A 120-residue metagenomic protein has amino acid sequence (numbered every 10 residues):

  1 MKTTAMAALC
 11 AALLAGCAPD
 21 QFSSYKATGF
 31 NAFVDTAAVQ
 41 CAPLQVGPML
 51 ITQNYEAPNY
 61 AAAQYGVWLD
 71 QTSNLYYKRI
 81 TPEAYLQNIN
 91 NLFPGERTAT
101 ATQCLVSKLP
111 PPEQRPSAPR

Functional and structural regions predicted by a protein language model:
M1-A8: Sec-dependent signal peptide recognition, specifically the positively charged N-region followed immediately by
A7, G16-C17: N-terminal Sec signal peptide cleavage junction
A18-R120: Acidic, Ser/Pro/Thr-rich low-complexity regulatory regions and the short amphipathic helical interaction modules they
